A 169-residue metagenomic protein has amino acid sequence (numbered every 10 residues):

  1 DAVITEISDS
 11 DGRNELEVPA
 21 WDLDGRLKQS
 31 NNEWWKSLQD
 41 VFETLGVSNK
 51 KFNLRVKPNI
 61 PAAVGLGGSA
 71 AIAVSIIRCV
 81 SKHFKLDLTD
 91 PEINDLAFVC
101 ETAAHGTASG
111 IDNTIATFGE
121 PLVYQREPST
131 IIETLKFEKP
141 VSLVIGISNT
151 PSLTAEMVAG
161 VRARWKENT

Functional and structural regions predicted by a protein language model:
D1, A63-A73, T107-E120: FAD-binding core of FAD-dependent oxidoreductases, characterized by glycine-rich FAD pyrophosphate-binding loops
V3, I7-S48, K57, V80-L86 (+2 more regions): C-terminal nucleotide
F52, K57-V64: Short pre-catalytic strand/loop immediately N-terminal to key active-site residues, enriched for Gly-Thr
L66-L86: DPxDG-like acidic metal-binding loop motif
P91-E92: Short hydrophobic alpha-helices at membrane interfaces in multi-pass membrane enzymes
